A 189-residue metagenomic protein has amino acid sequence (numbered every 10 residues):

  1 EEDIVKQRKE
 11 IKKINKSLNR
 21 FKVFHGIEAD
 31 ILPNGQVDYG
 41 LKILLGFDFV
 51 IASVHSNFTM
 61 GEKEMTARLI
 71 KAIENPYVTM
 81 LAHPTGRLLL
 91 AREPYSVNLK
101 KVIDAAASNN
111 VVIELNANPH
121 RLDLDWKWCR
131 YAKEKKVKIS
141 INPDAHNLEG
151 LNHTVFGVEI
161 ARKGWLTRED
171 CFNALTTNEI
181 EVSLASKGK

Functional and structural regions predicted by a protein language model:
E1-K22, P33-K189: Charged catalytic cores and adjacent phosphate/nucleic-acid-binding surfaces used for phosphate/nucleic-acid chemistry
